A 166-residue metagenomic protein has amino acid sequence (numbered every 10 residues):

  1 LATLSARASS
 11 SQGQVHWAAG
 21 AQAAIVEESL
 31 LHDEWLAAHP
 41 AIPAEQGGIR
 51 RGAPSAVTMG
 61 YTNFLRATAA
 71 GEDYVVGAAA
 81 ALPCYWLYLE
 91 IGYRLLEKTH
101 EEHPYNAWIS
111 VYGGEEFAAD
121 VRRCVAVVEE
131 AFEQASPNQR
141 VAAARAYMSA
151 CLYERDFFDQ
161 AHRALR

Functional and structural regions predicted by a protein language model:
L1-A2, G92-Y93, C124-V128: Extended amphipathic alpha-helical scaffold segments
L1-S11, D156, Q160-R163: N-terminal domain-start signal
A8-Q14, S136-P137: Structural helix-adjacent loops and short alpha-helical linkers that scaffold large soluble proteins
G13-A119, L152: Active-site-proximal alpha-helical scaffolds that flank and shape metal-associated catalytic sites
L36, L89, V128-F132, F158: Hydrophobic residues within well-ordered, non-membrane alpha-helices that form the packing/core of soluble catalytic
L95, V127, A131, A161-A164: A short secondary-structure junction motif
F117-Y147: Long amphipathic all-alpha helical oligomerization modules
R145-R166: A cross-kingdom marker for long, charged
